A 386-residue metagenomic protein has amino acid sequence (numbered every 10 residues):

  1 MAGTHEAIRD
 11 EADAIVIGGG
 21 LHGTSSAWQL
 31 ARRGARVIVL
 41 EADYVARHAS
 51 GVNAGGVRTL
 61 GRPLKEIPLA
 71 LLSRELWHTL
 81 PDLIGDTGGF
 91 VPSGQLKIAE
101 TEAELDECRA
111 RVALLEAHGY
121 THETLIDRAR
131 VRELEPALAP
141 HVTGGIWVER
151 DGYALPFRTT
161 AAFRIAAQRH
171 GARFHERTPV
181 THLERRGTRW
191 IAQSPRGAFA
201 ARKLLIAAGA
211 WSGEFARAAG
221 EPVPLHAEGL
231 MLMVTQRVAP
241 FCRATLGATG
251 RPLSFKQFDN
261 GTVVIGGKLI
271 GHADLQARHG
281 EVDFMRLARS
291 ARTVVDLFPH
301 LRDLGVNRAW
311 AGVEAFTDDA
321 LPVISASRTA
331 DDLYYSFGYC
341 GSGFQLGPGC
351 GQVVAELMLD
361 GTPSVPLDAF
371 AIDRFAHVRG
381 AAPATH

Functional and structural regions predicted by a protein language model:
E6-H22, I38: Beta1/beta-strand and adjacent pyrophosphate-binding region of the FAD-binding site in flavoprotein oxidoreductases
A31-G51: Glycine-rich FAD pyrophosphate-binding loop
R47, A198-R243, V365: Central helical "cap/lid" subdomain
G55-L134, P252, T293-V294: Dinucleotide-binding Rossmann-like beta1-alpha1 core, especially the glycine-rich loop that anchors the ADP
G88-K97, H122-L125, R132-H170, G271-Q276 (+2 more regions): Helix-loop-beta segment of a Rossmann-like dinucleotide-binding subdomain
I146-K203: Helical element adjacent to the flavin cofactor pocket in flavoenzyme catalytic cores
R237-D332: Active-site lid/adjacent beta-loop-alpha segment flanking the redox-cofactor pocket in flavoenzymes
V295-H386: C-terminal catalytic lobe of FAD-dependent flavoproteins
